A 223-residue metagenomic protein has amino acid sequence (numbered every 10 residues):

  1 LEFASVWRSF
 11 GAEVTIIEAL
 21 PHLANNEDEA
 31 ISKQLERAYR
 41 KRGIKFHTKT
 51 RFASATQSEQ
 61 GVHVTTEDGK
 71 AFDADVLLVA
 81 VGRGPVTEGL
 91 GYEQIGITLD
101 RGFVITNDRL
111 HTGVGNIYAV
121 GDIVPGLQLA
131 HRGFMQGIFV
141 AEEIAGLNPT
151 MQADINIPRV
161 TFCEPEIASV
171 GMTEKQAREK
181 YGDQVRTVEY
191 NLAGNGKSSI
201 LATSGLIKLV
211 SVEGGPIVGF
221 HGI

Functional and structural regions predicted by a protein language model:
L1-F3, S9, T87, R101: Short glycine/serine/threonine-rich phosphate/pyrophosphate-binding segments that cradle anionic phosphate groups
F3-E59, H63, E67, G126-F134 (+2 more regions): Rossmann-like dinucleotide-binding cores of NAD(P)H-dependent redox enzymes
I44-K45, I117, V185: Short, conserved active-site loop motifs that form the nucleotide-linked donor/cofactor pocket
S58-V64, I97-V104, Y190: Short gly/ser/thr-rich secondary-structure transition/capping motifs
K70-G96, V114, S169-I223: C-terminal catalytic lobe of FAD-dependent flavoproteins
F72, V76-N148: FAD-site-proximal beta/loop scaffold in flavoenzymes
T98-D100, L147-P158, D183-V188: A short alpha-helix-loop-beta-strand transition element characteristic of N-terminal alpha/beta dinucleotide-binding
D122-A130, C163, A193-S198, G222-I223: Glycine-rich phosphate/pyrophosphate-binding beta-alpha loops
